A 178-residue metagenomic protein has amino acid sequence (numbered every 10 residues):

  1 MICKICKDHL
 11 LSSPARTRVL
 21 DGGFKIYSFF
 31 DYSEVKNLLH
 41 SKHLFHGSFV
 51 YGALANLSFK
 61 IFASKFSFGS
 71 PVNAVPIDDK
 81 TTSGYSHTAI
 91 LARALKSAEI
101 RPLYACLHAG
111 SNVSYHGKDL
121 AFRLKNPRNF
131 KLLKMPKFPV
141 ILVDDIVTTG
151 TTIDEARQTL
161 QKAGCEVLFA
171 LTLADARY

Functional and structural regions predicted by a protein language model:
K4-P71, C106-F138, A174-Y178: Active-site-facing substrate-recognition patch
I26, P102-L103, V140, V167-L168: Hydrophobic anchor at the start of a short beta-strand that flanks the dinucleotide cofactor-binding loop
K60, S64, R93-S97, Q158 (+1 more regions): Short, well-ordered alpha-helices that flank and scaffold nucleotide-derived cofactor binding pockets
F68-K80, V140-I141: Short glycine-rich phosphate-binding loop at a beta-alpha junction
G84-P102: Substrate-recognition/cap helix-loop segment adjacent to the acidic, metal-dependent catalytic center of Asp-based
D145: Active-site glycine-centered loops adjacent to acidic/histidine catalytic or metal-binding residues that shape
T148-T149: Activation segment
D154-Y178: PRPP-dependent phosphoribosyltransferase catalytic core
